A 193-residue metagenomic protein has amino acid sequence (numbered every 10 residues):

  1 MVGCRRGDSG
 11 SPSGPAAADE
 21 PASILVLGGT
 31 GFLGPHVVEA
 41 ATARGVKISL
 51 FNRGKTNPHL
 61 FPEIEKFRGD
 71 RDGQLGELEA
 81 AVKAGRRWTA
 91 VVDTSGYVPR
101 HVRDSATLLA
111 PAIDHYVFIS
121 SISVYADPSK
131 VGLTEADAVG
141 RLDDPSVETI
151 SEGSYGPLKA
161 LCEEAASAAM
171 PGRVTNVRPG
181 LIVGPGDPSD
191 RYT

Functional and structural regions predicted by a protein language model:
M1-S13: N-terminal export signals
S23-R44: N-terminal Rossmann NAD(P)H-binding glycine-rich loop of SDR-like oxidoreductase domains
L50-K55: N-terminal Rossmann-fold cofactor-binding loop
F61-D70, T134: Active-site regions of enzymes building and remodeling cell-envelope glycoconjugates
F67-W88, R100-H101: Conserved Rossmann-fold cofactor-binding substructure of NAD(P)-dependent oxidoreductases
R86-L142, A160-A165: NAD(P)-cofactor binding segment of oxidoreductase domains
V124, I182-G184: Conserved sequence/active-site signature of Rossmann-fold short-chain dehydrogenase/reductase
D144-N176, P185, R191: Active-site Tyr-X1-5-Lys
